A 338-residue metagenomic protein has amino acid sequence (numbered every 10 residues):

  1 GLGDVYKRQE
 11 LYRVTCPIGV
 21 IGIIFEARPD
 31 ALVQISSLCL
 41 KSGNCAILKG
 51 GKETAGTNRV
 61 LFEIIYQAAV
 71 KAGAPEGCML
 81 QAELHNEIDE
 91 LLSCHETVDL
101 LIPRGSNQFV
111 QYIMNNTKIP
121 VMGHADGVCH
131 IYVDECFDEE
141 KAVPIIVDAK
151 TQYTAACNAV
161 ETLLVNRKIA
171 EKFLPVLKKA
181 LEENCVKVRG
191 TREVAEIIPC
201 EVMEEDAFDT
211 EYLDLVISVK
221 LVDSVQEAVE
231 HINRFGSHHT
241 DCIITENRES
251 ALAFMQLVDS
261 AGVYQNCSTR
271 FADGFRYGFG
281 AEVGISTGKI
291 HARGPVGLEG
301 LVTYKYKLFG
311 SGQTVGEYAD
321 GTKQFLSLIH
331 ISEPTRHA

Functional and structural regions predicted by a protein language model:
G1-A31, V70-L80: N-terminal Rossmann NAD(P)-binding subdomain characteristic of aldehyde/semialdehyde dehydrogenases
G1-Y6, H330-R336: Short, small-residue-biased leader/transition segments that mark boundaries at the very start of proteins
E10-R13, L80-V98: A structured beta-alpha segment of the ubiquitous adenosine-cofactor-binding alpha/beta core
G22-I23, L164-V165, D214-D223, H238-I243: Short, well-ordered beta-strand elements within core beta-sheets of diverse protein domains
E26-D30, Q34-C45, V60, I64 (+3 more regions): ALDH superfamily catalytic-core signature
S42, E96-T97, T117, N184 (+2 more regions): Short, structured coil segments at secondary-structure junctions
V176, E230, R234-F325: C-terminal core of ALDH-fold dehydrogenases
